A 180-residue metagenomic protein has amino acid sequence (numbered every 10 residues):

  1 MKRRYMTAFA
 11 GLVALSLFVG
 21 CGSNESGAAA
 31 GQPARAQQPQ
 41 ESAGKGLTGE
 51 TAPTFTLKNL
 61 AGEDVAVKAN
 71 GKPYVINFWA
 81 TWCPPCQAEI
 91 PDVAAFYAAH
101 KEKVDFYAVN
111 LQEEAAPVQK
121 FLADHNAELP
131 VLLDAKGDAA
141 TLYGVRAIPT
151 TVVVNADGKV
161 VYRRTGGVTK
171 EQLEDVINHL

Functional and structural regions predicted by a protein language model:
M1-T54, I177-L180: N-terminal targeting signals for export/organelle localization
G46-G49, T54-Y74: A short beta-strand-turn-helix
P53, P84-P85, P91, P130 (+2 more regions): Proline-centered helix-kink/hinge sites
K72, K120-E128, A135-H179: Thiol/disulfide oxidoreductase modules built on the thioredoxin-like
V75-I76, F106: Hydrophobic beta-strand anchors of alpha/beta hydrolase catalytic cores
N77-C83: Aromatic-flanked redox-active Cys/Sec active sites in thiol-based oxidoreductases, especially the WC-centered
Q87-H125, A135-L142: Structural microenvironment flanking redox-active thiols in thiol-disulfide oxidoreductases
